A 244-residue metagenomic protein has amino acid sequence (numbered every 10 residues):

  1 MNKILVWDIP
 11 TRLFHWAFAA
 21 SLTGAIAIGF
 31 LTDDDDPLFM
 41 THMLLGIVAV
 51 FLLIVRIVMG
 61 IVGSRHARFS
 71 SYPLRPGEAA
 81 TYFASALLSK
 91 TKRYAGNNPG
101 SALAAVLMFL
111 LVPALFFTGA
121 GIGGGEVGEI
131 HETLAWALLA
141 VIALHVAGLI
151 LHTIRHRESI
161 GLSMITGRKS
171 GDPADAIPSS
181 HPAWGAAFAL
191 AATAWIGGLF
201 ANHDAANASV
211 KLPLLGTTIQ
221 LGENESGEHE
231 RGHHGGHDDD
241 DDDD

Functional and structural regions predicted by a protein language model:
M1-D244: Membrane-embedded alpha-helical bundles that constitute the cytochrome b-like, heme-associated redox core of multi-pass
